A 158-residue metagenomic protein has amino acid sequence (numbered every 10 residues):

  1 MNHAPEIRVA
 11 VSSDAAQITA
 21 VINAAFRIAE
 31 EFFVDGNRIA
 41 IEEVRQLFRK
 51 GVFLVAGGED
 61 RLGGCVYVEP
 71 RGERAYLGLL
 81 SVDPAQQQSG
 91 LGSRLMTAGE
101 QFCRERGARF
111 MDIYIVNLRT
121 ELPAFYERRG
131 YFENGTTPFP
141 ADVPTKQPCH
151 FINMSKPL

Functional and structural regions predicted by a protein language model:
A4-E6: Extreme N-terminal starter segment of soluble prokaryotic enzymes
V9-A15, T19-A85, M96-A98, F102 (+2 more regions): Acetyl-CoA-dependent GNAT
G51, P148-N153: Short hydrophobic/aromatic beta-strand or adjacent loop that forms the aromatic wall/cage of a ligand/substrate-binding
V82, V116-N117: Short amphipathic helical patch at the helix-1/turn junction of helix-turn-helix
G90: Conserved G/P- and acidic residue-centered "switch" motifs that form tight phosphate/ATP-binding loops in soluble
S93: Residues forming the Rossmann-fold NAD(P)(H) cofactor-binding site
C103-I115: Conserved GNAT acetyl-CoA-binding A-motif
D112-V116, P123, E127, F132-H150: Conserved catalytic-core motifs of GNAT/GCN5-like acyltransferases
